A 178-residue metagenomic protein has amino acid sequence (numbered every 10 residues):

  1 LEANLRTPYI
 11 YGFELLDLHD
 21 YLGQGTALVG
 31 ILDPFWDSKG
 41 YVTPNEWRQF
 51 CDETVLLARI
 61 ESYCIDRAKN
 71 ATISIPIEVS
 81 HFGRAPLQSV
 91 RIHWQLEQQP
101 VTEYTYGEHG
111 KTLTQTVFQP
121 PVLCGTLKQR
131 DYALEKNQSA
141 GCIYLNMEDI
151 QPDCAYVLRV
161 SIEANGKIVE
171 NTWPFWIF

Functional and structural regions predicted by a protein language model:
L1, N165-G166: Generic structural signal for short, solvent-exposed loop/turn connectors between secondary structure elements
L1-E108: Substrate-binding clefts and catalytic carboxylate motifs of secreted carbohydrate-active enzymes
G23, G30, D52-V55, G110 (+4 more regions): Glycine-centered secondary-structure boundary/capping sites
V29, Q138-A140, N171: Localized sequence-composition bias
Y63-I65, K128-L134, N146-E148: Beta-strand-rich interaction surfaces with strong enrichment in secreted/lumenal proteins
A71-R130, A140-N146, C154-E163: Beta-strand-rich binding/interaction modules
K128, G166-F178: Short beta-strand elements
